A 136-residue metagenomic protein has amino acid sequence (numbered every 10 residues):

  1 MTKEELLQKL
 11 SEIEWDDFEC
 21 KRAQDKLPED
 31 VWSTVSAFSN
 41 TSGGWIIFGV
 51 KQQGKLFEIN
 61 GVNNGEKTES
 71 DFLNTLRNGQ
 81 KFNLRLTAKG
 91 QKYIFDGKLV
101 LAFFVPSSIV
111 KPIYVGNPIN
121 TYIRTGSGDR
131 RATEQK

Functional and structural regions predicted by a protein language model:
M1-K136: Conserved N-terminal catalytic/coupling substructures associated with nucleotide/phosphate chemistry
